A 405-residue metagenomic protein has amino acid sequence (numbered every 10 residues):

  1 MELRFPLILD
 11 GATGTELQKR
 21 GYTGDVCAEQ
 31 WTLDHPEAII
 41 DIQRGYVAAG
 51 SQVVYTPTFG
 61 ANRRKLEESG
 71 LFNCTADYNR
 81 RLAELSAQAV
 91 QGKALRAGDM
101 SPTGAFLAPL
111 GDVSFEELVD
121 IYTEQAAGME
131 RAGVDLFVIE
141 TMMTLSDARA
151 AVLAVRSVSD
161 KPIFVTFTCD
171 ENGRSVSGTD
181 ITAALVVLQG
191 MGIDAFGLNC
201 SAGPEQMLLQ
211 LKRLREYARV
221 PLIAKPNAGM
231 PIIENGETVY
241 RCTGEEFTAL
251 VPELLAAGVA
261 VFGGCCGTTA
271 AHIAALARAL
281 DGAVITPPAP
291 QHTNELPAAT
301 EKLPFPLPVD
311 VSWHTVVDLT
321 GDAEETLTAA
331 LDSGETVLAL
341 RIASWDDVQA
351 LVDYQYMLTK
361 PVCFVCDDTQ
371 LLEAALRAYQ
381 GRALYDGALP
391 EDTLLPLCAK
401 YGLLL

Functional and structural regions predicted by a protein language model:
M1-L405: Domain-level signal for soluble alpha/beta catalytic cores
